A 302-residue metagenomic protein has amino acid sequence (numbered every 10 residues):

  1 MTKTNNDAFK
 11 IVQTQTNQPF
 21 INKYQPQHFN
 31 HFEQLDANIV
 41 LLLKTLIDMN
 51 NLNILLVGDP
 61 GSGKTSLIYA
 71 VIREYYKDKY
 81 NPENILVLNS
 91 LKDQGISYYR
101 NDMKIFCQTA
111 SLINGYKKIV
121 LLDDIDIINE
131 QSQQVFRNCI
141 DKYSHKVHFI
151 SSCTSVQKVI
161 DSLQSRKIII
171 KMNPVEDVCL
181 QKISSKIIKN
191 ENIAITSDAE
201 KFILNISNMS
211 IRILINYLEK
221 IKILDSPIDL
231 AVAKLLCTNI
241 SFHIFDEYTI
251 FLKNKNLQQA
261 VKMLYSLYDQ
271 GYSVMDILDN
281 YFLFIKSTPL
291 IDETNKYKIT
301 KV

Functional and structural regions predicted by a protein language model:
M1-I170, V178-C179, S185, K189 (+1 more regions): P-loop/Walker A NTP-binding region and its immediately flanking N-terminal helices in P-loop NTPase folds
V40, K44, Q181, S197-N205 (+3 more regions): Short, well-structured alpha-helical segments
K117, A194-I206, D229-K234, S241-I244 (+1 more regions): Short conserved motifs of the RecA-like P-loop NTPase core
D161, V178, S197, T238-D246 (+2 more regions): Amphipathic alpha-helical repeat elements characteristic of tetratricopeptide repeat
E200-I206, R212-S226, T249-I250, K262-S266 (+1 more regions): C-terminal helical "lid" of AAA+/P-loop NTPase domains
L218, K222-D246, L278-D279, T294-T300: Conserved C-terminal helix/linker of AAA+ ATPases
Y248-V302: Helix-rich C-terminal "collar"/helical-bundle subdomain used as an assembly and partner-interaction module in RFC-like
